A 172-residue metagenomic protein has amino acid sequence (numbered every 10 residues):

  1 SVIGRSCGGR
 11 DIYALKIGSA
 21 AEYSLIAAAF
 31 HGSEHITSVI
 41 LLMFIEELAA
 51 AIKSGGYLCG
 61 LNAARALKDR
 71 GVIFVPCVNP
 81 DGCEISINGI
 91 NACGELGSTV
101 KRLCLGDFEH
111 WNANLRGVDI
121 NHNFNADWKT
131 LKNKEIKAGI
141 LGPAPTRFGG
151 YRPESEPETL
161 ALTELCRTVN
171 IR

Functional and structural regions predicted by a protein language model:
S1-I12: Short glycine- and acidic-rich boundary segments immediately preceding or forming the N-terminal edge of structured
R5-C7, I17, R65: Generic structural signal for beta-strand residues in well-ordered domains
S6, G32-E34: Gly/Ser/Thr-rich loops at beta-strand to alpha-helix junctions that form or flank small-molecule/cofactor-binding
G9, A29, F74: Conserved hydrophobic/aromatic pocket- or pore-lining residues that grip, position, or stack substrates in active sites
Y13-A14, I26-A27, D119-N123: Active-site-proximal beta-strand elements of phosphoester/diester hydrolases
Y13-A21: Short beta-strand-to-loop junctions in surface cap/lid or active-site-entrance loops
A21, H35-I36, L41-R172: Active-site/substrate-binding loop(s) of hydrolase catalytic cores
Y23-H31: Short beta-strand element of the alpha/beta-hydrolase
